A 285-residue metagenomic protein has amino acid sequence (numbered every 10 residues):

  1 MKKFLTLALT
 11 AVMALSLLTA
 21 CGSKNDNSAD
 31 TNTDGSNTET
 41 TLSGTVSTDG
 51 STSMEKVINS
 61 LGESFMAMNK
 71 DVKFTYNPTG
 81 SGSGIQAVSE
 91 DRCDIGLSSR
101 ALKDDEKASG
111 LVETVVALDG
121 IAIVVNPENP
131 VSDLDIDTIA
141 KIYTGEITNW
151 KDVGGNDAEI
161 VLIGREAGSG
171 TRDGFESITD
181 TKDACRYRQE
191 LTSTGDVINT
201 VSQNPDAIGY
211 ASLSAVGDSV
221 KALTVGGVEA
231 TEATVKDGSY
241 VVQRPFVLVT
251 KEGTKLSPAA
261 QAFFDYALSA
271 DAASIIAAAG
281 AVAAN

Functional and structural regions predicted by a protein language model:
M1-L9: Positively charged n-region of N-terminal signal peptides that target proteins for export
F4, G22-N285: Exported/periplasmic ABC-transporter solute-binding proteins
A11-L15: Alpha-helical transmembrane segments
S16-A20: C-terminal motif of bacterial Sec signal peptides marking the signal peptidase cleavage site
